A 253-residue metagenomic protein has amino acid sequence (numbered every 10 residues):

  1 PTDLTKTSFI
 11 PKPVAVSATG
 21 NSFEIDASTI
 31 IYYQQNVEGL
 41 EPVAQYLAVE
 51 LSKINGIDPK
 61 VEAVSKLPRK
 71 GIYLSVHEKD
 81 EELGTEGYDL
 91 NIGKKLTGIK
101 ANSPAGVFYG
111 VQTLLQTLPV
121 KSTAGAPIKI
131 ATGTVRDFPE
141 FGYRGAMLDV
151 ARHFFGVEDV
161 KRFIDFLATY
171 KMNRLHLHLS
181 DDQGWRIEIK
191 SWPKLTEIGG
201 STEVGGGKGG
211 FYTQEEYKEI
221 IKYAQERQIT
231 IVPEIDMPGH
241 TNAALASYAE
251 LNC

Functional and structural regions predicted by a protein language model:
P1-F141: Contiguous, structured surface segment used for ligand recognition
E81-C253: Feature activates predominantly on carbohydrate-active enzymes
